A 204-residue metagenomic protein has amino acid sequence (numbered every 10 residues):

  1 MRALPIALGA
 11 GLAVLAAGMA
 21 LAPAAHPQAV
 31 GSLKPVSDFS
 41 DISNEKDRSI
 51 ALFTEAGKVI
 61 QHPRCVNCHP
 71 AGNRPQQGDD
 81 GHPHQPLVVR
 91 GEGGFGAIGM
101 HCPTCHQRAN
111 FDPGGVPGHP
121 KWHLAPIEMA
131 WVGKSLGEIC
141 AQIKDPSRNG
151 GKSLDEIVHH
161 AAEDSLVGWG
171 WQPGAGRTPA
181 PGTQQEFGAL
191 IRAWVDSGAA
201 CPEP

Functional and structural regions predicted by a protein language model:
R2-A51, P63-V66, A71-Q76, W194-P204: Post-cleavage N-terminal segment of exported redox proteins
D38-V59, P75, D79-F95: Electrostatic cytochrome c docking/interface patches
S43, D47, T54, P63 (+2 more regions): C-type cytochrome heme-c attachment and multiheme electron-transfer modules
P63-G72, G99-A109: The canonical Cys-X-X-Cys-His
H69-A71, Q77-G81, P113-G118: Short, solvent-exposed loop/turn and secondary-structure capping segments
V89, I98-G99, G133-K134: Short C-terminal domain-edge/linker segments immediately following a structured domain
G94-A97, T183: Generic, well-ordered alpha-helical segments
